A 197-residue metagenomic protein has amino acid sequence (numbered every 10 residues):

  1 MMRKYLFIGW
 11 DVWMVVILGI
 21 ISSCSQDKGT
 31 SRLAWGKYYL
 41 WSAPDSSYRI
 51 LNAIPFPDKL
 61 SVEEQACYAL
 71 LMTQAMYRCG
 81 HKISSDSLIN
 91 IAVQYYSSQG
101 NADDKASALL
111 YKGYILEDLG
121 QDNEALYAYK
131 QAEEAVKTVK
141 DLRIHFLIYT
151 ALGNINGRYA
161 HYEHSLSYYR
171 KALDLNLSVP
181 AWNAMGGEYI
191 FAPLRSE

Functional and structural regions predicted by a protein language model:
R3, G9, V16, C24-E197: A "functional boundary" signal
